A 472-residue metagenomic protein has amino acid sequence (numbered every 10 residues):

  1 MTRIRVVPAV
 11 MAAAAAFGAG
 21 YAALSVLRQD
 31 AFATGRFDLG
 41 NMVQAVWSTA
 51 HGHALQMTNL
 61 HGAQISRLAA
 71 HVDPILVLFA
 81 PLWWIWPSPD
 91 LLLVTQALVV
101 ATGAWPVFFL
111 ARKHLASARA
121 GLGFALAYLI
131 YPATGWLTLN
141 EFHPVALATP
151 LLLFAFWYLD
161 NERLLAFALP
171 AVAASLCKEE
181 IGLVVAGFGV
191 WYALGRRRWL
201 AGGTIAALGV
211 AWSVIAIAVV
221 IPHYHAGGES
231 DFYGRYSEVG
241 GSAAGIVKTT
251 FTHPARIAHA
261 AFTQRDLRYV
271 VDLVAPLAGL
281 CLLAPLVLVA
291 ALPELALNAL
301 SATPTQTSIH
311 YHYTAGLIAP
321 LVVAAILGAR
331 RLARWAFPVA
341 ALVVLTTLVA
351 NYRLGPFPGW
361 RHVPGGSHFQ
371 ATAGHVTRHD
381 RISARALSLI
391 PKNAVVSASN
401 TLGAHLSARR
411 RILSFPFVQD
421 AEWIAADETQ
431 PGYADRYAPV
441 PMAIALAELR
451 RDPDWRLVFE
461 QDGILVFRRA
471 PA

Functional and structural regions predicted by a protein language model:
M1-A23, R112, A118, R198-T204: Start-transfer (signal-anchor) and selected internal transmembrane alpha helices of multi-pass inner/ER membrane
M11-A15, R119, A206-V210, L332-R361: Signature aromatic-anchored transmembrane alpha helix within multi-pass, membrane-resident enzymes that catalyze glycan
N41-S66, P74-I75: Extracytosolic helix-loop segments that constitute the early lumenal/periplasmic catalytic or substrate-binding loops
D90-L115: Transmembrane-helix motifs of polytopic, lipid-linked glycan transferases
P106, A127, T138, A146-P170: Specific aromatic-rich, kink-prone transmembrane helix
G121-P132, A171, S175: Short helix- or helix-capping micro-motifs that position conserved polar/aromatic residues at function-defining sites
V184-V210: Perimembrane helix-loop-helix junctions
V289-R334: Hydrophobic/aromatic-rich transmembrane helices and adjacent perimembrane loops
